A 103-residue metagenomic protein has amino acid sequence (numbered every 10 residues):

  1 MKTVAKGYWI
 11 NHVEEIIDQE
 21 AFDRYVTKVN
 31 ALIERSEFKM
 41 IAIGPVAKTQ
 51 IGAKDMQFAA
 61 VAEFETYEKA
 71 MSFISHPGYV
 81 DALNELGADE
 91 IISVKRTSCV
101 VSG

Functional and structural regions predicted by a protein language model:
M1-A59, E65-S75, C99-G103: Short S/T/G/P-rich N-terminal loop/turn motif that feeds into the first structured element of a domain
E63-F64, V94: Alpha-helical membrane-embedding segments and immediately adjacent membrane-interface amphipathic helices
A70-M71, P77-S93: C-terminal structural segments of small proteins and small subunits
